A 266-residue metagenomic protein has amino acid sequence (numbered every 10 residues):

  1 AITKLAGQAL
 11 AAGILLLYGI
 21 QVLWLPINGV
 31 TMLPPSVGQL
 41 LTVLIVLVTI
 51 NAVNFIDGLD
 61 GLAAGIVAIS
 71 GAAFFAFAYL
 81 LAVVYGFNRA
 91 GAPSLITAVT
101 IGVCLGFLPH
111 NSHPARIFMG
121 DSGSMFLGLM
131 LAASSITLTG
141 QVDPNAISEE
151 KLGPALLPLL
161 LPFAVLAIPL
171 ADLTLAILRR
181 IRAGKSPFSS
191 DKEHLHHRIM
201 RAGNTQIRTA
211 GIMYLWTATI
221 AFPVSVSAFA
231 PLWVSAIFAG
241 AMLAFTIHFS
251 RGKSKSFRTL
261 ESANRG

Functional and structural regions predicted by a protein language model:
A1, L16-V30, Y79-Y85, T139-A146: Transmembrane alpha-helix boundary signature
A1-G7, G61: Membrane-interfacial loop-to-helix junctions in multi-pass inner-membrane proteins
L5-L10, F238-G240: Hydrophobic mid-bilayer segments of alpha-helices in multi-pass membrane transport proteins, especially secondary
G7-V22, L41-T49, V67-A73, I101: Membrane-embedded alpha-helical core segments of multi-pass
G29-L44, R89-G102: Structural signature of hydrophobic alpha-helical transmembrane segments
N51, D60-A63: PRPP/pyrophosphate-binding module of the type I phosphoribosyltransferase fold
L62-G266: Alpha-helical transmembrane segments
